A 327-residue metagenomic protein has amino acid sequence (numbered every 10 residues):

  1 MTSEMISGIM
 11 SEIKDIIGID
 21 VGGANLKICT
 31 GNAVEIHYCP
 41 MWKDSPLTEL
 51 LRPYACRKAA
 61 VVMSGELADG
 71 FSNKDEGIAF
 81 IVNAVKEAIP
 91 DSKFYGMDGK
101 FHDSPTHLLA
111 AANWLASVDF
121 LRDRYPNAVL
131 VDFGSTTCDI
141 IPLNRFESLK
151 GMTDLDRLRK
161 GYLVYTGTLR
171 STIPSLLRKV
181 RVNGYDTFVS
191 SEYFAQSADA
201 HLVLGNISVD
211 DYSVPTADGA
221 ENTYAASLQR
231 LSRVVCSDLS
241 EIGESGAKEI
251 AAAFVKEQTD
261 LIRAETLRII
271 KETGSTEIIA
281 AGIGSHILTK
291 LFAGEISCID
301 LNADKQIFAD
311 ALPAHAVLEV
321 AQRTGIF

Functional and structural regions predicted by a protein language model:
T2-S11: Intrinsically disordered, low-complexity segments enriched in serine/proline and basic residues
I13-L51, E147-R170, A303-D304: Short glycine-rich, Thr/Ser-proximal phosphate-binding strand/loop in the N-terminal lobe of ATP-dependent enzymes
K14-D20, A60, A128-D132: Short glycine-aspartate micro-motif
G22, V62-E66, G96-D98: Short loop/turn segments at strand-loop or loop-helix junctions that form parts of catalytic or ligand-binding pockets
G23, S135, S285: Short, glycine/acidic-enriched loop or turn micro-motifs at the edges of active sites
N32-I36, F101-H107: Short, basic, glycine/proline-bearing loop/turn elements
A33-F80, Y165, L169-L177, R263-E265: N-terminal phosphate-binding loop and adjacent alpha-helix
F71-D75, V82-A88, F94-G96, T106-L130 (+1 more regions): Helical "lid/coupling" subdomains associated with nucleotide-phosphate turnover
